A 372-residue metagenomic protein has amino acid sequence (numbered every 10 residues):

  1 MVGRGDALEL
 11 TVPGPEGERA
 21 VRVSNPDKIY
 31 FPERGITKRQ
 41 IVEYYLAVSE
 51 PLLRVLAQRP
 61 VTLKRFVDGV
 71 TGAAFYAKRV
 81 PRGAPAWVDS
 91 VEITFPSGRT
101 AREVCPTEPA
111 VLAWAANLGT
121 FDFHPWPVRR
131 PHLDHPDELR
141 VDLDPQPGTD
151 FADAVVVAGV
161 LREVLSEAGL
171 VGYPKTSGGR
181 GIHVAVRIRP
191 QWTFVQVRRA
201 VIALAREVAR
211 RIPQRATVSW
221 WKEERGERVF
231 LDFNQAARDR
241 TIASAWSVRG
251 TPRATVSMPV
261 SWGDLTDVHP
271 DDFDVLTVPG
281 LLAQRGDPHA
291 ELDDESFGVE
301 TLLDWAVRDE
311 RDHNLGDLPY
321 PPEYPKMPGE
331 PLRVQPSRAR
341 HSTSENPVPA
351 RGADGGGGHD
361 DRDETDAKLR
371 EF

Functional and structural regions predicted by a protein language model:
M1-G35, V42, L53, A57 (+4 more regions): C-terminal accessory nucleic-acid interaction domains of nucleic acid-metabolism proteins
V2-E18, L46-R140, D144-P147, F151 (+5 more regions): SsDNA-processing nucleotidyl-transfer enzymes
Y30, V70-A73, G83, T149 (+2 more regions): Flexible loop/turn segments at secondary-structure boundaries
Y44, F151-L170, V197-I212: Long, well-ordered alpha-helical scaffolding segments within enzyme catalytic domains, especially pronounced
Q58-V61, A168-Y173, I212-A216: Surface-exposed helix-capping loop/turn segments at secondary-structure junctions
L63-F66, G172-G178, S219-E223: Short beta-strand
T176-V186: Short, conserved phosphate-binding/catalytic loop or strand-edge motifs used in phosphoryl-/nucleotidyl-transfer
A185-R199: Catalytic palm subdomain of template-directed nucleic-acid polymerases, centered on the conserved carboxylate motif
